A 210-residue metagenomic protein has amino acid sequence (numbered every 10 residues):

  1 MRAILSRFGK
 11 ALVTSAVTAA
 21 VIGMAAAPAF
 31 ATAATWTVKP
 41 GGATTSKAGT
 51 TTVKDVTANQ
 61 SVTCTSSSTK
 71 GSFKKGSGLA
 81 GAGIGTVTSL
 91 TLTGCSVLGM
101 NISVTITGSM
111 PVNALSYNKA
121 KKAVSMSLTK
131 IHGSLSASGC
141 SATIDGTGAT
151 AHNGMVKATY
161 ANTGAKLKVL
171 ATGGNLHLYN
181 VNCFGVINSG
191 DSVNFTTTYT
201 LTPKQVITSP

Functional and structural regions predicted by a protein language model:
M1-A31: Secretory targeting and sorting signals
R7, T18, N59, L79 (+1 more regions): A generic structural micro-environment signature that highlights single residues at secondary-structure boundaries
T14-S15, A19, A26, Y117 (+4 more regions): Generic detector of low-complexity/intrinsically disordered segments and short hydrophobic N-terminal stretches
F30-T91, N175-P210: N-terminal segment immediately downstream of the Sec signal-peptide cleavage site in secreted/extracellular proteins
A43-T50, V124-K130, L167-G174: Short, hydrophobic/proline-enriched secondary-structure or compact coil segments at domain edges
S66-N162: Predominantly extracellular/secreted and cell-surface proteins with exposed, flexible low-complexity segments
G148-C183: Extracytosolic low-complexity repeat regions of secreted or lipid-anchored proteins
